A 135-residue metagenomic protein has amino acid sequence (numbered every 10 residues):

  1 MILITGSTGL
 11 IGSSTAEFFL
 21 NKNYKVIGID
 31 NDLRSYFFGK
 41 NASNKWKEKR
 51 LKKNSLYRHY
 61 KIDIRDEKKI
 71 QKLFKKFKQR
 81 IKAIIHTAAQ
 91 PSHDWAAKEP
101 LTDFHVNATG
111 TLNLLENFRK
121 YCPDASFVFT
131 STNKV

Functional and structural regions predicted by a protein language model:
M1-V135: N-terminal Rossmann-like NAD(P)+-binding domain of SDR-like oxidoreductases, especially those catalyzing
